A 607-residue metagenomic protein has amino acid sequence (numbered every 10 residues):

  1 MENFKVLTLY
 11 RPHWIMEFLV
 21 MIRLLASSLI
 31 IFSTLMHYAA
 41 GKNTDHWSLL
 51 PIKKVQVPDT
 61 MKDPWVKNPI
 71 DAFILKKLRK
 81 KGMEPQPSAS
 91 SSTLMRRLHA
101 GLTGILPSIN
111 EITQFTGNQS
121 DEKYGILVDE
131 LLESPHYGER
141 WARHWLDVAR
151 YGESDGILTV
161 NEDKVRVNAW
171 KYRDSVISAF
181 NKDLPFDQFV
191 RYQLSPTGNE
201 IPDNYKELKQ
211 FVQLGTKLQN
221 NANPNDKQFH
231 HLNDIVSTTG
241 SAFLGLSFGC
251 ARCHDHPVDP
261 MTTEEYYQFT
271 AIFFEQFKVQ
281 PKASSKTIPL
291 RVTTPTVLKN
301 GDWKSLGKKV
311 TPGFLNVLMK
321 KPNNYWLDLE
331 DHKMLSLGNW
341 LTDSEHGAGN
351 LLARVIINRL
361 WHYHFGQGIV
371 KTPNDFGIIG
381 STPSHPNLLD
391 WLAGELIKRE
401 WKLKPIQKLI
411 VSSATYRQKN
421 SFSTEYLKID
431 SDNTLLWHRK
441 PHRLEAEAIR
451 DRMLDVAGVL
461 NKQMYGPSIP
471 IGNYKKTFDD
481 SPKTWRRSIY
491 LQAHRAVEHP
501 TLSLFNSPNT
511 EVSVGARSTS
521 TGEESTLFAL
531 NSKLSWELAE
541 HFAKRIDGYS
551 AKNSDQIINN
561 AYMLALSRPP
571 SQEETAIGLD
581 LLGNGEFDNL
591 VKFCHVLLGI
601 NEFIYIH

Functional and structural regions predicted by a protein language model:
F4-A26: Bacterial N-terminal signal peptides that target proteins for export
L29-A39: Hydrophobic h-region of N-terminal signal peptides that target proteins for export in Gram-negative bacteria
A39-P58, R143, R150, S154 (+2 more regions): Post-cleavage N-terminal segment of exported redox proteins
H46-L50, D147, K209, L244-D255 (+2 more regions): C-type cytochrome heme c attachment motif
P64-R96, G101-H136, G152-E200, G249-R252 (+8 more regions): Primarily short, surface-exposed interaction patches in extracytoplasmic proteins
H230-S241, S344-L352: Short pre-active-site segment immediately N-terminal to the catalytic Zn-binding motif
I235-A251, F269, I558, F593: Sequence/structural segment immediately N-terminal to covalent heme-attachment motifs in c-type and related
E523-N531, S535-H541: Catalytic cores of secreted or luminal carbohydrate-active enzymes
